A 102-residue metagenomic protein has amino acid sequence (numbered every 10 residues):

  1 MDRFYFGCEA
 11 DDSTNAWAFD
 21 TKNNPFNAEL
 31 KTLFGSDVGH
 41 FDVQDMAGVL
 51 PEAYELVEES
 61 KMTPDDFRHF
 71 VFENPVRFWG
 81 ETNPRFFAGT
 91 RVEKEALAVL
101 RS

Functional and structural regions predicted by a protein language model:
Y5, E9-K31, H40-S102: Mid-to-C-terminal alpha-helical segments outside catalytic/metal-binding sites
D37: Active-site glycine-centered loops adjacent to acidic/histidine catalytic or metal-binding residues that shape
